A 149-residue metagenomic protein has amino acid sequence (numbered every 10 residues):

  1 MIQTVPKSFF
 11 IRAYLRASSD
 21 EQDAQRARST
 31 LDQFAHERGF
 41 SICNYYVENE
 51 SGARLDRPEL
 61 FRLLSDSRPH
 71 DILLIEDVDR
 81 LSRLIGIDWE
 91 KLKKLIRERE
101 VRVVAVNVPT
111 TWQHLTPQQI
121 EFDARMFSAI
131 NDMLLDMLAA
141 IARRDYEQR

Functional and structural regions predicted by a protein language model:
M1-Y14, D145-R149: Conserved catalytic breakage-reunion loop centered on the nucleophilic residue
F9-I11, R38-I42, P69-I72, E98-R102 (+1 more regions): Short glycine-/polar-rich loops that comprise or flank the Walker A/P-loop and associated switch/sensor motifs
R16-D23, E48-F61, D77-E90, P109-H114: Acidic, metal-coordinating catalytic cores used for nucleic-acid/nucleotide bond scission and strand-transfer chemistry
S18, Q22, K94-R149: Phosphate/pyrophosphate-binding and catalytic-coupling "lid/hinge/switch" segments at subdomain interfaces
D23-E37: Short, solvent-exposed amphipathic alpha-helices that sit in or adjacent to ligand/effector-binding or catalytic
H36-E50: Short beta-strand elements in bilobed, periplasmic/extracellular small-molecule ligand-binding domains
F61-D77: Short, structured active-site "lid" loops
